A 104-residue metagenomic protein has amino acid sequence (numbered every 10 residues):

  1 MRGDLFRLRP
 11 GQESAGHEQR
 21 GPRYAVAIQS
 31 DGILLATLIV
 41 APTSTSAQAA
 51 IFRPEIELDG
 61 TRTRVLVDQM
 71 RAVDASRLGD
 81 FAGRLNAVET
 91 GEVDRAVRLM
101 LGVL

Functional and structural regions predicted by a protein language model:
M1-L104: Conserved functional hotspots at enzyme active or ligand-binding sites that engage polyanionic ligands
